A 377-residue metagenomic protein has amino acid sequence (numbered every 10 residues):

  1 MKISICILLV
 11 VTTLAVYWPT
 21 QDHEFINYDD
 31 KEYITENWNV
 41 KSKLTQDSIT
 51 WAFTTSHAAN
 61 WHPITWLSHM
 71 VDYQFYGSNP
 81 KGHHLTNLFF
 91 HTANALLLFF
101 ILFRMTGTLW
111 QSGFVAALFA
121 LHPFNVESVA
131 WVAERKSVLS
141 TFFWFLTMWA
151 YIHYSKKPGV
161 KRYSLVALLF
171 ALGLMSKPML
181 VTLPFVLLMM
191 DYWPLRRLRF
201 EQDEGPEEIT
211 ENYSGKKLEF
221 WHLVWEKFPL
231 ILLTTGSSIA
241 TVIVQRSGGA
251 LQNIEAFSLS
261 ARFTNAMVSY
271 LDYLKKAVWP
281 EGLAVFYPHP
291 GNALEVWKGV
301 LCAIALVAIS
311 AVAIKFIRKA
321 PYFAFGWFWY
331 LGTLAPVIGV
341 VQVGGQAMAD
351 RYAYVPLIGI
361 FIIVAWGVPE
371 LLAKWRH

Functional and structural regions predicted by a protein language model:
M1-H377: Polytopic membrane enzymes that build or remodel cell-surface glycoconjugates and lipids
